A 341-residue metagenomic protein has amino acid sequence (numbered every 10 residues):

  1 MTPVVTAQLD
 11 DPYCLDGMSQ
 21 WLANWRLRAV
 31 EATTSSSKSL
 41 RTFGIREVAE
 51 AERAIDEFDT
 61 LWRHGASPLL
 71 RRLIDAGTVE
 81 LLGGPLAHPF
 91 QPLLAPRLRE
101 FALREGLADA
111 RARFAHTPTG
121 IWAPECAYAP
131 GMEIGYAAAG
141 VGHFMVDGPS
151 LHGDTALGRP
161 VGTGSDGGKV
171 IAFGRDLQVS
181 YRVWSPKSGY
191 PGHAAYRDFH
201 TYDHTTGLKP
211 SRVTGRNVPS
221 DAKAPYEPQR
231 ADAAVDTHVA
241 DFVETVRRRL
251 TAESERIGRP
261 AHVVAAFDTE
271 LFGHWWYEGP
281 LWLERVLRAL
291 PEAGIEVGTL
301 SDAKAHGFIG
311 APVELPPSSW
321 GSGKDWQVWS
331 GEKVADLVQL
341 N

Functional and structural regions predicted by a protein language model:
M1-A49, A156-N341: Active-site and substrate-binding clefts of carbohydrate-active enzymes
M1-V5, P85-A87, G120-A129, L300-K304: Short, solvent-exposed turn/loop segments enriched in Gly/Ser/Thr/Pro and often Arg
H64-L82, R111-F114, S254-I257: Acidic (Asp/Glu)-rich catalytic clusters
S67-R71, L103-A110, E133, V243 (+2 more regions): Generic structural signal for well-ordered alpha-helices, preferentially at hydrophobic/aromatic core positions
L81-G84, T119, H143-V146, I171-F173 (+1 more regions): Hydrophobic faces of well-ordered beta-strands that scaffold small-molecule active sites in alpha/beta enzyme cores
G83-E105, D109: Glycine-rich phosphate-binding "P-loop"
R99-A123, T245-V264: CE4/NodB-like, metal-dependent polysaccharide N-deacetylase domain that modifies extracellular/periplasmic N-acetylated
A127, M132-G142: Hydrophobic, small-residue-rich alpha-helical packing segments that form membrane-like cores
